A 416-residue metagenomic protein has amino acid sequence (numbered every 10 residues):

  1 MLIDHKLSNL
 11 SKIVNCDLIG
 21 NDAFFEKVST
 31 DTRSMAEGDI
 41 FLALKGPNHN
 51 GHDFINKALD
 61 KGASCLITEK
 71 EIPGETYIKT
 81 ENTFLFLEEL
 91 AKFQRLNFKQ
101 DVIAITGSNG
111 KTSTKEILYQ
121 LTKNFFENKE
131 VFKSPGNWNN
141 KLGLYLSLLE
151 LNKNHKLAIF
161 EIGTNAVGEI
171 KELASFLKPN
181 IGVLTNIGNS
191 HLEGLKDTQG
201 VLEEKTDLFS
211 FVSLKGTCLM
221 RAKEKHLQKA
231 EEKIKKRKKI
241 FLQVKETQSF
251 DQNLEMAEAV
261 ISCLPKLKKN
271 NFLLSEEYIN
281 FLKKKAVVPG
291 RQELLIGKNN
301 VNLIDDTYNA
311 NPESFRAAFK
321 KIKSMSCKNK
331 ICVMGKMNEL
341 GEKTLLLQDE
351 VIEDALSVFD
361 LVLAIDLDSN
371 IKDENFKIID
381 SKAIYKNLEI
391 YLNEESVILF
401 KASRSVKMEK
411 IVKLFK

Functional and structural regions predicted by a protein language model:
M1-E89, F93, K323-K328, L340 (+4 more regions): N-terminal leader/targeting and accessory segments in enzymes
S8-V14, F86-T217, H226-K235, K386 (+1 more regions): Phosphate-binding loop of NTP-binding sites
N48, V288, N299, T307-N375 (+1 more regions): Active-site beta-alpha connecting loops in nucleotide-dependent enzymes
I55, I170, K205, F209 (+2 more regions): Generic hydrophobic/aromatic pocket-lining and core-packing "Φ" positions
T68-G74, I181-L303, S324-K328, E353-L361 (+1 more regions): Acidic, Mg2+-coordinating active-site environments of NTP-dependent enzymes
L87, L118, T122, S147-L148 (+3 more regions): Buried hydrophobic packing segments
I105, P289-R291, S405, E409-I411: ATP-dependent carboxylate/acyl-activation modules
L388, L392-K416: A glycine-rich beta-strand to alpha-helix segment that forms a phosphate/ribose-binding loop at ligand/cofactor sites
